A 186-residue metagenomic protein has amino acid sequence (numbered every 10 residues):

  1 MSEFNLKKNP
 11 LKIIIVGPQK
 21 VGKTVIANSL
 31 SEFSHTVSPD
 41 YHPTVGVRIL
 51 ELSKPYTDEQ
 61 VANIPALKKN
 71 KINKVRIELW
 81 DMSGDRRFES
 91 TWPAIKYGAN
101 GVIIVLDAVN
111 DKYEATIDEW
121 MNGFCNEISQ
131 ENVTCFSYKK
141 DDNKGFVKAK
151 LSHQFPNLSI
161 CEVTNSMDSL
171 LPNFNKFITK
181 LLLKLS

Functional and structural regions predicted by a protein language model:
M1-S186: TRAFAC-class small GTPase G-domain
